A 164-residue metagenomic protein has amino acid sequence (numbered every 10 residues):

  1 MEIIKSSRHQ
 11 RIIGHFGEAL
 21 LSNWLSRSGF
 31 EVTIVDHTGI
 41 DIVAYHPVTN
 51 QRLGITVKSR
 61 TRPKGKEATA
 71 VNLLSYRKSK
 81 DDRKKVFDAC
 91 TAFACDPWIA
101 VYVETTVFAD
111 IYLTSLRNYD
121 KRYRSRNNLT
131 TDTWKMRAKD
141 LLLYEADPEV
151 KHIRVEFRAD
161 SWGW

Functional and structural regions predicted by a protein language model:
M1-T38, Y45-W164: Mixed-charge (Asp/Glu-Lys/Arg
